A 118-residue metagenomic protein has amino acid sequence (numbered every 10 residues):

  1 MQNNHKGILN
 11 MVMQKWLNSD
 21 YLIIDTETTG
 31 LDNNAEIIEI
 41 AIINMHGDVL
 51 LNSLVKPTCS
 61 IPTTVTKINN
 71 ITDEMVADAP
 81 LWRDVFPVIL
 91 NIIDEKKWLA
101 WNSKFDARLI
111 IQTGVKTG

Functional and structural regions predicted by a protein language model:
Q2-T117: Conserved non-catalytic scaffold segment of RNase H-like nuclease domains
